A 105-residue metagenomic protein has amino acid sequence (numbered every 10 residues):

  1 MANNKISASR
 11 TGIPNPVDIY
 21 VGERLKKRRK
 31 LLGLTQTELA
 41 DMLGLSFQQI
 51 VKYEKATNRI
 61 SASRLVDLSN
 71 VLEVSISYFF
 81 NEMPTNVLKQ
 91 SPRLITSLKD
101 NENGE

Functional and structural regions predicted by a protein language model:
M1-V17: N-terminal flexible/basic segments that precede or flank functional cores
E23-E38: Short basic helix-loop element that most often maps to the first helix and adjoining turn of HTH DNA-binding modules
L25, L39-A40, I50-Y53, F79: Conserved hydrophobic/aromatic packing and binding residues within compact polymer-binding modules
K30, D41, N70: Alpha-helical residues within the helix-turn-helix
L43-I60: Recognition helix of helix-turn-helix/homeodomain-like DNA-binding domains that insert into the DNA major groove
T57-N70: Short, basic-rich loop-to-helix N-cap that marks the start of a DNA-contacting helix
F80-E105: Short, charged recognition helix plus adjacent turn of helix-turn-helix-like nucleic-acid-binding domains
